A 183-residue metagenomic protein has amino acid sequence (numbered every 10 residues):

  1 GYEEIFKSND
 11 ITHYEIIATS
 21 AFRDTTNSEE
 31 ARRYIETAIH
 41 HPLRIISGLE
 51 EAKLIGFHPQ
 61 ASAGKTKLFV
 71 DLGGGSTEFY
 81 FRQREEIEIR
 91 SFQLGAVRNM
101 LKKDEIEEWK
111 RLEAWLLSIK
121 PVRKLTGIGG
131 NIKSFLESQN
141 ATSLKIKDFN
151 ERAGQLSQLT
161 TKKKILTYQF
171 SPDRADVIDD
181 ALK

Functional and structural regions predicted by a protein language model:
G1-I11, T19-T66, F81-K183: Helical "lid/coupling" subdomains associated with nucleotide-phosphate turnover
D71: Conserved catalytic-loop position in the HRD/HxD motif
G75-F81: Acidic, divalent-metal-coordinating active-site segment for phosphoryl/phosphodiester hydrolysis, typified by short
